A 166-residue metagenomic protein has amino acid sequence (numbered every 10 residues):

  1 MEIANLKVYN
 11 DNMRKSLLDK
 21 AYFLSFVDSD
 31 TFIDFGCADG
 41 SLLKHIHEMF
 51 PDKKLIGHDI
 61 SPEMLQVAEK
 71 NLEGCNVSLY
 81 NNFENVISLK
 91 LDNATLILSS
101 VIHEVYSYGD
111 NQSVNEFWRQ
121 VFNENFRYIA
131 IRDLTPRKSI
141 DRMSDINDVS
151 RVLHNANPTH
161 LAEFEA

Functional and structural regions predicted by a protein language model:
N10-S29: Conserved alpha-helix/loop element of class I SAM-dependent methyltransferases that forms part of the SAM/SAH-binding
F35: Conserved beta-strand/loop positions that form the S-adenosyl-L-methionine
A38: Conserved glycine-rich SAM-binding loop
S41-N76, N81-N85: Class I SAM-dependent methyltransferase SAM/SAH-binding core
V86-L91: Short conserved loop adjoining the S-adenosyl-L-methionine
I97-L98: A conserved beta-strand element that flanks and buttresses the S-adenosyl-L-methionine
V105-V121: A short, conserved alpha-helix within the catalytic core of class I
Y128-E165: Conserved class I S-adenosyl-L-methionine
